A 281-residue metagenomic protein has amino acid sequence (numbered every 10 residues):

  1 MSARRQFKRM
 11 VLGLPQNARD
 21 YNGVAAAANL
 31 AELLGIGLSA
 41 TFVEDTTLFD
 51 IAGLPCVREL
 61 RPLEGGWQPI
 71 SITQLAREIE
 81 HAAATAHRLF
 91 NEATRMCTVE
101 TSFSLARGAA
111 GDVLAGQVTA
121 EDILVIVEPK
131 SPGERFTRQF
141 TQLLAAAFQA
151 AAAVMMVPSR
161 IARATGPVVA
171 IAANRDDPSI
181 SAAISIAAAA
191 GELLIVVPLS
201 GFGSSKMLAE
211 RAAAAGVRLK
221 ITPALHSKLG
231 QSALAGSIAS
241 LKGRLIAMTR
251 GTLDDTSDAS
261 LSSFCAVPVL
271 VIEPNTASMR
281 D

Functional and structural regions predicted by a protein language model:
S2-Q68, R160, T165-A233, G243 (+1 more regions): Small/aliphatic-rich secondary-structure junction motif
V24-A26, F103, G111-A162, A235-D281: Gly/Ser-rich helix-loop-strand patches that form or flank binding pockets for ribonucleotide-derived cofactors
A31, T94, V118, A147 (+4 more regions): A generic structural signal for well-ordered alpha-helical segments
W67-R77: Short glycine/proline- and acidic residue-enriched helix-loop micro-motifs that form flexible lids or anion-recognition
A76, E80-R88, S205-A209: Short, surface-exposed alpha-helical segments at coil->helix boundaries
T85-T101: A structural motif corresponding to the C-terminal end of an alpha-helix and its immediate exit/capping segment
T101-L105, P132-R135, I221-H226: Short, flexible loop segments at the rims of nucleotide/cofactor-binding pockets, characterized by
